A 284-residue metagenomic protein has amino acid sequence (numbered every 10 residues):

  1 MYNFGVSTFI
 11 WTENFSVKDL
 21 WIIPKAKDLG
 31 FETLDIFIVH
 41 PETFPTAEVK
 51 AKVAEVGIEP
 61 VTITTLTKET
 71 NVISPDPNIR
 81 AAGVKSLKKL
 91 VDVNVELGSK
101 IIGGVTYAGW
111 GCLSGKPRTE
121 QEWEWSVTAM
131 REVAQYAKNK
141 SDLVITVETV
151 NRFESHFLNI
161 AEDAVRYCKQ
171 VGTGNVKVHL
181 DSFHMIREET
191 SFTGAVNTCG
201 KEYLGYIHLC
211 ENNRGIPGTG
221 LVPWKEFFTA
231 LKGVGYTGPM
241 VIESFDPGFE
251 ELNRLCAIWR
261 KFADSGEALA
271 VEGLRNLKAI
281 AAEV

Functional and structural regions predicted by a protein language model:
M1-T12, S16-K27, A47, G98-K100 (+3 more regions): Histidine-acidic metal/acid-base catalytic patches
N3, E59, L143-V144: Residues at the starts of beta-strands that form the adenosine-phosphate
G5-T8, L34-D35, T64, G104-V105 (+3 more regions): Short beta-strands and strand-loop turn motifs
W11, K68-T70, G109-G111, N151-R152 (+1 more regions): A short, flexible beta-alpha/helix-coil linker loop
E13, H40, N71-S74, P117 (+3 more regions): Short N-terminal micro-motifs specific to bacterial/archaeal maturation and metal-cluster initiation sites
E32, I36-V127, T237, V241-E251 (+1 more regions): Structural motif corresponding to the early beta-alpha repeats
E55, N78-K177, R187, R260 (+1 more regions): Active-site acidic/histidine proton-transfer and metal-coordination neighborhood in alpha/beta enzyme cores
